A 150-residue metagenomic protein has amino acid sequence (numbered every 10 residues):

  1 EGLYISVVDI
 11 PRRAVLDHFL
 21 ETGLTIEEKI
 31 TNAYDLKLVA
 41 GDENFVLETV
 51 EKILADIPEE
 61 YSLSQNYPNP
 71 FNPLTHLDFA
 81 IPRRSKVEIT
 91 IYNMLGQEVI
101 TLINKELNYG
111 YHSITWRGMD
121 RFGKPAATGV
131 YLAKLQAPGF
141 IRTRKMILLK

Functional and structural regions predicted by a protein language model:
E1-L16: Surface-exposed interfaces of beta-sheet-rich extracellular modules
R13-D56: Short, compositionally biased serine/threonine- and acidic-rich segments at solvent-exposed termini, linkers, or domain
I26-E27, Q65, L102-E106: Beta-strand-rich interaction surfaces with strong enrichment in secreted/lumenal proteins
T49-Y67, F71-Y92, T101, S113-T115 (+1 more regions): Glycine-centered coil/turn sites that cap beta-strands in beta-rich domains
I103-P138: Short, surface-exposed loop/turn motifs with a glycine/proline- and acidic-biased composition
F140-R144: Extracellular and select intracellular beta-sandwich modules with Ser/Thr-enriched, small-residue motifs on
M146-K150: Short beta-strand edge segments in extracellular beta-sheet folds
